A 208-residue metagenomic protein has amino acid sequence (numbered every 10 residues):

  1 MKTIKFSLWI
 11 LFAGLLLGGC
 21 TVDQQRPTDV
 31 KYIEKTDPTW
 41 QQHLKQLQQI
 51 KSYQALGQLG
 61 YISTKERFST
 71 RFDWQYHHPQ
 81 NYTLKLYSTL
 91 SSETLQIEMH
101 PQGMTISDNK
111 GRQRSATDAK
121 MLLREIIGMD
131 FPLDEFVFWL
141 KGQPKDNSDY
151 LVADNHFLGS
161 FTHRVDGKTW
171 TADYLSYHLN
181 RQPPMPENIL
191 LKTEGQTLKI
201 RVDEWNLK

Functional and structural regions predicted by a protein language model:
M1-W9: Bacterial N-terminal signal peptides that target proteins for export
L17-G19: C-terminal motif of bacterial Sec signal peptides marking the signal peptidase cleavage site
T21-Q24: Bacterial signal peptide processing site
Q42-K65: A short, Trp-centered hydrophobic/proline-enriched beta-strand micro-motif
L56, R67-S69, Q75, Q80 (+4 more regions): Beta-strand-dominated lipid-handling architectures at cellular/organellar boundaries
N81-M129: An acidic-aromatic
N109-K168: Flexible, processing/modification-adjacent segments and terminal tails in exported/periplasmic/extracellular proteins
G142-K208: Gly/Pro-enriched, hydrophobic low-complexity segments that function as extracytoplasmic propeptides/linkers
